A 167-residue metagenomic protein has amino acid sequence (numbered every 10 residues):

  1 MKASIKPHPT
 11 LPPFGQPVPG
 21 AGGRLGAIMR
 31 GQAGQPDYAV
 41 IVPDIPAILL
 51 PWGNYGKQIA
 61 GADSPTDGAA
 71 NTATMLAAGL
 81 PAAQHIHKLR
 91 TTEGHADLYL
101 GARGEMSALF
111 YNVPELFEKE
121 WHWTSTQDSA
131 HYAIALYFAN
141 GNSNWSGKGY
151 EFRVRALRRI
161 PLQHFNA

Functional and structural regions predicted by a protein language model:
M1-T91, K148-L157: Extracellular adhesion/carbohydrate-recognition regions
K2-I5, H95-D97, R103-A167: C-terminal, surface-exposed recognition/capping segments
P17, G61, L98, H131-Y132: Amphipathic, alpha-helical segments enriched in basic
V40-V42, L98-G101: Hydrophobic core segments of beta-strands in well-ordered, beta-rich domains
S64, H87, G101, I134-A135: A generic structural signal for ordered alpha-helices
